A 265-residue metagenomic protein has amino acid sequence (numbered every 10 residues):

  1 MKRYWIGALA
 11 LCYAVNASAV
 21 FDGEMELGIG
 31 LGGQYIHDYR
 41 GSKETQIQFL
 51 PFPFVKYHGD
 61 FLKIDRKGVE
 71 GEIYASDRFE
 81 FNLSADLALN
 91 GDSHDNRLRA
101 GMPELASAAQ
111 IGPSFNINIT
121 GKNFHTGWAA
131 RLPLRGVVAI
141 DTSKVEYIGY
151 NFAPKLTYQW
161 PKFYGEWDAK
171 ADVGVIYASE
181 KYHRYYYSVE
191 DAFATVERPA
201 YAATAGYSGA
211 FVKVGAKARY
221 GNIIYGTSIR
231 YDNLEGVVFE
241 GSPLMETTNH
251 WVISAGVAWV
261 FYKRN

Functional and structural regions predicted by a protein language model:
A19-F61: Short glycine/proline- and aromatic-enriched beta-strand/turn motifs that initiate or cap beta-hairpins
A19-M25, D60-F79, T120-W128, T142-V145 (+3 more regions): Short loop/turn motifs that connect adjacent beta-strands in outer-membrane beta-barrel proteins
M25, T45-P51, D77-F79, L105-I111 (+4 more regions): Residues that define the transmembrane beta-barrel architecture of outer-membrane proteins
M25-L31, P51, L62-I64, F81-L83 (+6 more regions): Transmembrane beta-strands of outer-membrane beta-barrel proteins
L31-Y35, P51-Y57, G68-I73, I111-I117 (+6 more regions): Residues on the lipid-exposed face of transmembrane beta-strands in outer-membrane beta-barrel proteins
Q34-R40, A88-H94, N118-K122, R135-S143 (+4 more regions): Sequence/structural signature of outer-membrane beta-barrel proteins
V145-I224, N233-E235: Outer-membrane beta-barrel transmembrane domain signature
V212-N265: Predominantly the C-terminal beta-signal and adjacent terminal strand-loop region of outer-membrane beta-barrel
